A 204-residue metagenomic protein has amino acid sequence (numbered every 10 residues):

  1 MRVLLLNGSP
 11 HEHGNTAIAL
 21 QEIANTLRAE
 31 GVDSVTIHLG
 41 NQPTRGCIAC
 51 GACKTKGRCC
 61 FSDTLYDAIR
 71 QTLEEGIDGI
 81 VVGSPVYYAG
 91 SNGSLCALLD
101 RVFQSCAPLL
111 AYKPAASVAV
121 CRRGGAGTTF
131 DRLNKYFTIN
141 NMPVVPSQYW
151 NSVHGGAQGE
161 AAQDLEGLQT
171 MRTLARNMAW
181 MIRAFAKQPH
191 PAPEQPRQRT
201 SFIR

Functional and structural regions predicted by a protein language model:
R2-E30: N-terminal beta1-alpha1 ligand-phosphate binding loop
L6-P10, L39, A119-R122: Cofactor-binding loop segments of dinucleotide-utilizing enzymes, especially the Rossmann-like FAD- and NAD(P)+-binding
N25-V32, F103-A107, T138-M142, R176-Q188: Generic secondary-structure signature for well-ordered alpha-helical cores
V32-Q42: A short beta-strand-loop structural module common to alpha/beta enzyme folds
Q42-E75, R199-R204: Cysteine-cluster motifs in flexible loop/terminal segments that predominantly coordinate metals
R58-Y149: Helix-loop-strand module that forms the ligand-binding subsite of alpha/beta enzymes
P143-R204: Glycine-rich phosphate/pyrophosphate-binding loop and the adjoining helix
